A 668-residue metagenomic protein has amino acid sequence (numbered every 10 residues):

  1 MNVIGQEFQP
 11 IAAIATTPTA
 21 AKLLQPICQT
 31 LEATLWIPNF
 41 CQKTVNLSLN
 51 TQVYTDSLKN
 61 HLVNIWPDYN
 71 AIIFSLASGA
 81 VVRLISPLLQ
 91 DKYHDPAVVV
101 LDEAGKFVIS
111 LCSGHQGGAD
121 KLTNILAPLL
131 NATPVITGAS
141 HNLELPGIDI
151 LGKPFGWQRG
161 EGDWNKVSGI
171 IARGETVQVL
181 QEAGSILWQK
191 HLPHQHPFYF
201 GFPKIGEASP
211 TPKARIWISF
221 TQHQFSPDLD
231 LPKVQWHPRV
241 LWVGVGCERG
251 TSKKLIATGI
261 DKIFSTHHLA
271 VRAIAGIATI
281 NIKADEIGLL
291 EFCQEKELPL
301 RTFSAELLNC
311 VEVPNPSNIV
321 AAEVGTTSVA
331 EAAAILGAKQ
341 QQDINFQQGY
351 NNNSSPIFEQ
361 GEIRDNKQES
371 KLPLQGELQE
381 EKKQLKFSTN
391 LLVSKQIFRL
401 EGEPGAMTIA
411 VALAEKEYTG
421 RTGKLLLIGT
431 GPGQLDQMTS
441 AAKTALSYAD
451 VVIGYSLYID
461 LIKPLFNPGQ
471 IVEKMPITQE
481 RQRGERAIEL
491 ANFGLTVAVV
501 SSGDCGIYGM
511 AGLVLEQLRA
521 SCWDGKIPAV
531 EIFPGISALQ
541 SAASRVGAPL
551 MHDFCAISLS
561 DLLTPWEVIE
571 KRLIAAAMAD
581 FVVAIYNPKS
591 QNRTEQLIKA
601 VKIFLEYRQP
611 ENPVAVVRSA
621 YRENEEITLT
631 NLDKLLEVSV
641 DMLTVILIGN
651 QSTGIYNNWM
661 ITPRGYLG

Functional and structural regions predicted by a protein language model:
N2, E7-P26, E32-A77, V82-S86 (+8 more regions): Class I S-adenosyl-L-methionine
K92-G147, I280, L289-V329, F533-L539 (+1 more regions): Long, charge-dense
L126, L130-H194, W566-P613: Conserved anion/nucleotide-ligand pocket segment
G184-P210, F220, N318, L425-L427 (+2 more regions): A contiguous loop/helix-start segment that scaffolds small-molecule binding in enzyme catalytic cores
P212-L229, Q235-W236, A333-D343, F387-K416 (+2 more regions): C-terminal edge-of-domain segments
I260-I274, Q437: Phosphate/pyrophosphate-binding loops at sites that engage ATP/ADP/AMP, CoA/4′-phosphopantetheine, polyphosphate
G349, G361, G376-E377: Glycine-biased, low-complexity coil/linker segments
G509-A579: Class I SAM-dependent methyltransferase SAM-binding "motif I" and its flanking Rossmann-like core
